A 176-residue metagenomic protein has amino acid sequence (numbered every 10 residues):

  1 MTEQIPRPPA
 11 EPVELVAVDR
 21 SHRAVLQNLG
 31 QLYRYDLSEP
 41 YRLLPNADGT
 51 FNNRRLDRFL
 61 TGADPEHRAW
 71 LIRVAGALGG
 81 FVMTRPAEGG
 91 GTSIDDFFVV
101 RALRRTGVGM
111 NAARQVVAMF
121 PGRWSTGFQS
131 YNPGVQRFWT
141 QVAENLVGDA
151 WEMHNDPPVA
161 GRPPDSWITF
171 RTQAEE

Functional and structural regions predicted by a protein language model:
V13-L29, S38-E39: A short beta-loop-alpha structural element at the N-terminal edge of CoA-dependent acyl/N-acetyltransferase catalytic
N28-A47, L146: Helix-loop element at the rim of GNAT/NAT acetyltransferase active sites that forms part of the acceptor-substrate
L43-V74: Active-site rim helix/loop that mediates acceptor-substrate recognition in acyltransferases
L71, A77-P86, S93, F98: Conserved beta-strand in the GNAT
V99, R105-A118: Conserved acetyl-CoA-binding loop-helix of GNAT-fold acetyltransferases
M119-G134: Conserved GNAT acetyl-CoA-binding A-motif
Y131, N145-E176: C-terminal "cap" of GNAT-fold acetyltransferases
W139, A143: Conserved active-site tyrosine of GNAT-family acetyltransferases
